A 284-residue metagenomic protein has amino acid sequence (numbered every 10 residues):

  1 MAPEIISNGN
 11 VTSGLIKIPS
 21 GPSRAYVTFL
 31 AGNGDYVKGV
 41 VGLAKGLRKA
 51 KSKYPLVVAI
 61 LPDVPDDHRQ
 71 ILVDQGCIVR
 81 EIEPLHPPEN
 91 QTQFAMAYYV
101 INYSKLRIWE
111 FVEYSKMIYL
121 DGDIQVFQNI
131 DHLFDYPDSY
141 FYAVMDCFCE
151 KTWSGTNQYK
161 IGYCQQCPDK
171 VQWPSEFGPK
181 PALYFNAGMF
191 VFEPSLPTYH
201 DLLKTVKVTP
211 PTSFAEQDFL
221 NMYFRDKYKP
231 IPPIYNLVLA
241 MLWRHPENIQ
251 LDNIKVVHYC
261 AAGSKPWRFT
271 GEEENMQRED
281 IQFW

Functional and structural regions predicted by a protein language model:
M1-E89: N-terminal anchoring/stem segment of glycosyltransferases
M1-G42, E176, K180-W284: A glycosyltransferase accessory/donor-loop signature
K38, H68-R69, Q91, Q128-I130 (+2 more regions): Short glycine-/acidic-enriched loop or helix-start segments at secondary-structure transitions that form or flank
A44, D66-Q70, L106, I130-F134 (+2 more regions): Short amphipathic alpha-helical segments and helix-helix/interface helices
K51-S52, V112, P137, F224: A structural signal for short coil/turn segments at secondary-structure junctions
G76-E89, I101-Y159, V191-L196: GT-A fold catalytic core of metal-dependent nucleotide-sugar glycosyltransferases, centered on the diacidic
T92-V100, T156-G162, H245-D252: Short, surface-exposed amphipathic charged segments that create phosphate/polyanion-binding patches used for binding
Q166-K180: Short, flexible, basic/aromatic active-site loop/helix in glycosyltransferases
